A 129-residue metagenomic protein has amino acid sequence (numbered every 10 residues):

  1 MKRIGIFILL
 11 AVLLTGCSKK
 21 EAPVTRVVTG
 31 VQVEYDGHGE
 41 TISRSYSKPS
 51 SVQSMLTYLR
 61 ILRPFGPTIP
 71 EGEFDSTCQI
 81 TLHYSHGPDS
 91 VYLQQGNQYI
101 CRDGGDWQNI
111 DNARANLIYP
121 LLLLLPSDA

Functional and structural regions predicted by a protein language model:
M1-G16: Sec-dependent bacterial lipoprotein signal peptides
C17-A129: Function-determining sites in protein domains
